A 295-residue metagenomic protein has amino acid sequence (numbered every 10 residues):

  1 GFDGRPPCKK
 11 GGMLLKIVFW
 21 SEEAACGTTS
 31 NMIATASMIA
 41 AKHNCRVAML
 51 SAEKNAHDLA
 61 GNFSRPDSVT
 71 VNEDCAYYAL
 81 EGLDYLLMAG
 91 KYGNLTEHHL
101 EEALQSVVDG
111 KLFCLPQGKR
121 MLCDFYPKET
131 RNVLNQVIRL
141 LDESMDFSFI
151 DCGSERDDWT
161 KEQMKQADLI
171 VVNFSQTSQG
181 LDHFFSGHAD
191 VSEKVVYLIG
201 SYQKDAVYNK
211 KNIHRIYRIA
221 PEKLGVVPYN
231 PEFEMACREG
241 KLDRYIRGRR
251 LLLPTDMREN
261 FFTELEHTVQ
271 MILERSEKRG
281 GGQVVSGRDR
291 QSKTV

Functional and structural regions predicted by a protein language model:
G1-L14: Short, Lys/Arg-enriched N-terminal segments with co-localized hydrophobic residues within the first ~10-30 amino acids
K16-N62, L134, L141: Walker A/P-loop phosphate-binding motif and the immediately C-terminal alpha-helix
M49-R139: P-loop/Walker-type NTP enzyme "switch/lid" segment
K111-L112, D142-I150: Loop/turn-to-beta-strand initiation segments
Y126-N135, F184-V207: P-loop/Walker A phosphate-binding loop and immediately adjacent motor/lid segment at beta-alpha junctions
W159-Q176: Inter-motif core of Ras-like GTPase G domains
S201-Q203, V207-L252: Beta-strand-loop-alpha "switch" segments that mediate conformational coupling across diverse proteins
D243-V295: NTP-binding/hydrolysis catalytic cores, primarily Walker-type P-loop NTPases
